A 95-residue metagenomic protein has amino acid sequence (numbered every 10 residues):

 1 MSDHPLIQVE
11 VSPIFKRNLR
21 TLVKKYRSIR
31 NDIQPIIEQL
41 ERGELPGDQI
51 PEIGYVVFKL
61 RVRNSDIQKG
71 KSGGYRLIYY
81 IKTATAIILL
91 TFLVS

Functional and structural regions predicted by a protein language model:
M1-P35: Arg/Lys-rich, positively charged N-terminal/basic patches that mediate binding to nucleic acids
M1-P5, Q68-S95: Enriched for short, Lys/Arg-rich terminal
F15, Y26, F58, Y75 (+1 more regions): Aromatic side chains
Y26, E44-G47, T85: Amphipathic alpha-helical interaction segments
E41-K69: A short, surface-exposed loop/turn module that caps and links secondary-structure elements
